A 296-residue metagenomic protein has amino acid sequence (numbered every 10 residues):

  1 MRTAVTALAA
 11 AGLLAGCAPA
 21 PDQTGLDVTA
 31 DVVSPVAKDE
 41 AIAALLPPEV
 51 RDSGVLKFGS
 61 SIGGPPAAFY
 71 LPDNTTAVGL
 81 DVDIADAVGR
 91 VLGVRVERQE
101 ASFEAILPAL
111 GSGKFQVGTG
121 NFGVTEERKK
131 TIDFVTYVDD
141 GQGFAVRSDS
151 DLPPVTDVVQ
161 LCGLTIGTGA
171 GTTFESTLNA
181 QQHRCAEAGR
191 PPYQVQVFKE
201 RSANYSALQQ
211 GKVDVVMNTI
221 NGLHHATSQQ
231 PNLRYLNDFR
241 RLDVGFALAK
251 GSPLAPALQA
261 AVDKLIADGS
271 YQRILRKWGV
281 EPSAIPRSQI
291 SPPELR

Functional and structural regions predicted by a protein language model:
L13-G16: C-terminal motif of bacterial Sec signal peptides marking the signal peptidase cleavage site
A18-A20, G25-E40, V82-A85, R90-V91 (+4 more regions): Extended ligand-binding regions for polar small-molecule ligands
P21-D22, A30-A41, L45-P48, T173-R190 (+4 more regions): Ligand-binding clefts/hinges and TM-proximal coupling segments of bilobed small-molecule sensing domains
Q23-G120, D268: Extracytoplasmic small-molecule ligand-binding "clamshell" domains of the periplasmic binding protein/Venus flytrap
G64-P65, A77-V91, F122, D140-E200 (+2 more regions): Bilobed "Venus flytrap"/periplasmic-binding protein-like clamshell domains and structurally analogous long
R95-V159: Acidic, polar ligand-binding/catalytic clefts
A105, F122-K129, N179-A180, A207-R240: A ligand-binding cleft/hinge motif common to bilobed small-molecule-binding domains
D139-V146, I220, H224-D263, E281-R296: Periplasmic-binding protein-like
